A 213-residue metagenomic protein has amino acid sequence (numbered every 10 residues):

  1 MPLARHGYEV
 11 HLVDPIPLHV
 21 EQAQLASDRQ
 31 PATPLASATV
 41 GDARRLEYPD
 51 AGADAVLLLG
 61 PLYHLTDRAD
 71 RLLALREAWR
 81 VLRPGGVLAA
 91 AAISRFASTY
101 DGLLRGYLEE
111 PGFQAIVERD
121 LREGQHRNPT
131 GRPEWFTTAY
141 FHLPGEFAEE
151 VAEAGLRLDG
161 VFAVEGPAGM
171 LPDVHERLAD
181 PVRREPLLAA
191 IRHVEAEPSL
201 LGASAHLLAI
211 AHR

Functional and structural regions predicted by a protein language model:
M1-L46: Class I SAM-dependent methyltransferase SAM/SAH-binding core
R44-V56: A short acidic, Gly/Pro-enriched loop at the edge of an enzyme's catalytic core that lines a small-molecule cofactor
D54-A69: A short SAM/SAH-binding and catalytic strip from SAM-dependent methyltransferases
L59, A89-I93, V164: Alpha/beta-hydrolase-fold catalytic nucleophile elbow
L65, F96, G131-E146: Acceptor-substrate binding/catalytic loop of class I
L72-V87: A short glycine-rich, Lys/Arg-flanked "PGG" loop and its adjoining helix->strand segment in the class I
V87-D120: Conserved class I S-adenosyl-L-methionine
E146, E150-R213: C-terminal lobe and adjacent flexible extensions of AdoMet/dcAdoMet transferase-like proteins
